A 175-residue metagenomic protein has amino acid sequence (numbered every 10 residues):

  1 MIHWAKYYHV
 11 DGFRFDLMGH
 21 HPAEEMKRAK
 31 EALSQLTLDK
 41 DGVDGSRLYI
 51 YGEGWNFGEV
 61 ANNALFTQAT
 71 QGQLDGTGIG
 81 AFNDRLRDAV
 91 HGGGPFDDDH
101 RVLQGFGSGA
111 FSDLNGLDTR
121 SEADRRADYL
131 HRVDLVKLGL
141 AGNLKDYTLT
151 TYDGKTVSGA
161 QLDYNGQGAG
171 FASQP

Functional and structural regions predicted by a protein language model:
M1-V60: Active-site neighborhood of glycoside hydrolase catalytic domains
K30-A32, G45-P175: Conserved alpha/beta catalytic core and glycan-binding cleft of carbohydrate-active enzymes
